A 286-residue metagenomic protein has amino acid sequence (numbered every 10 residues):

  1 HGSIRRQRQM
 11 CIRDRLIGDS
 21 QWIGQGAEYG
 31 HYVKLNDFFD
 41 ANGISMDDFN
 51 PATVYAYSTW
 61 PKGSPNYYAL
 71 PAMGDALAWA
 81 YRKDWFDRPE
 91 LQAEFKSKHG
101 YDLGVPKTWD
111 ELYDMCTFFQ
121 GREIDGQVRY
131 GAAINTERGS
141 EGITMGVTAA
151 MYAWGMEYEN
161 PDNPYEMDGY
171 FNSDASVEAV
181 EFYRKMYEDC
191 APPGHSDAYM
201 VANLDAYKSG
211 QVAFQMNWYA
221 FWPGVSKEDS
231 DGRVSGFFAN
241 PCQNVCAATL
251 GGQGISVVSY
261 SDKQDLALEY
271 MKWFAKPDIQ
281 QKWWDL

Functional and structural regions predicted by a protein language model:
H1-R8, I12: Single conserved hydrophobic/aromatic residue that forms the stacking wall/gate of nucleotide- or nucleobase-binding
D14-I17, A213-N217: Paired acidic/hydrophobic, glycine-rich loop segments that form the ligand-binding mouth/hinge of periplasmic-binding
I17, V105-P106, P192-M200: Short beta-strand-to-loop elements that line the ligand-binding cleft of bilobed periplasmic-binding protein-like
S20-A80, G142-G146, V234-F238: Hinge/lid segment of periplasmic solute-binding proteins
Q21-A27, Y219-G232: A ligand-binding cleft/hinge motif common to bilobed small-molecule-binding domains
S58-M73, L77, K107-D168, V212: Extracytoplasmic/periplasmic solute-binding protein
P61-P65, W85, M167, V177 (+2 more regions): Extracytoplasmic/periplasmic substrate-recognition and gating elements
E111-Q120, A149, W154-M156, N160-D197 (+2 more regions): Glycine-centered hinge/linker elements that transmit conformational signals in sensory and ligand-binding systems
